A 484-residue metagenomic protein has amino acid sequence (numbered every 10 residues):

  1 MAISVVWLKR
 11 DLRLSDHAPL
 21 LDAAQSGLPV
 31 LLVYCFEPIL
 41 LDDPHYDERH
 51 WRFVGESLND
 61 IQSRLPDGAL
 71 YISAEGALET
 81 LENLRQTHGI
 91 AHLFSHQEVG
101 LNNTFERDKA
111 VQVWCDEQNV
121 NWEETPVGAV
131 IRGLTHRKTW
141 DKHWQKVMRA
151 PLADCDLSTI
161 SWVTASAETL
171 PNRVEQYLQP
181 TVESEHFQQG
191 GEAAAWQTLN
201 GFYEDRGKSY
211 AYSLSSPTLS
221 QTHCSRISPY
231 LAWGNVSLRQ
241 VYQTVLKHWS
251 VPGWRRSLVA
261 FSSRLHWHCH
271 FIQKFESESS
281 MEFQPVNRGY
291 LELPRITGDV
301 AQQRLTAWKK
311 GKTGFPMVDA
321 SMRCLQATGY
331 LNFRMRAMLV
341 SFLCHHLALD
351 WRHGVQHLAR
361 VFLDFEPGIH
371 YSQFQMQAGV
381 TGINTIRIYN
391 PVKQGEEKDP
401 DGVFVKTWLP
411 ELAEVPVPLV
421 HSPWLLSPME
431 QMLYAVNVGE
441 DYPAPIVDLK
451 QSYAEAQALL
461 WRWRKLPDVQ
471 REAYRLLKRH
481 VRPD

Functional and structural regions predicted by a protein language model:
M1-S262, I272, T381-D484: Active-site "lid/cap" and pocket-lining segments within catalytic core domains
H223-V417: Active-site-proximal binding-pocket segments
